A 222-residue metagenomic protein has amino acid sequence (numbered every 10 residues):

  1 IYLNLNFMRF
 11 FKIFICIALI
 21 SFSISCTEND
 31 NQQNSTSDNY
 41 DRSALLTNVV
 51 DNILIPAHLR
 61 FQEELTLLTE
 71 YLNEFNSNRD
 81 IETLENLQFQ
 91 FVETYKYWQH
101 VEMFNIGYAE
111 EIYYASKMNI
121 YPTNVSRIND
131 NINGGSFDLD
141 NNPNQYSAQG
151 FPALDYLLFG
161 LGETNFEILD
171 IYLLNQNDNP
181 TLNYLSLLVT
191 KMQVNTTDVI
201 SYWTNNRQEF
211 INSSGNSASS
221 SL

Functional and structural regions predicted by a protein language model:
L3-F7: Short hydrophobic targeting helices and cationic amphipathic motifs that mediate membrane/organellar targeting
R9-C16: Sec-dependent signal peptide recognition, specifically the positively charged N-region followed immediately by
F22-S25: C-terminal motif of bacterial Sec signal peptides marking the signal peptidase cleavage site
T27-D30: Bacterial signal peptide processing site
Q33-L222: Mature extracytoplasmic or organellar-lumen-exposed domains after removal of signal/transit peptides
